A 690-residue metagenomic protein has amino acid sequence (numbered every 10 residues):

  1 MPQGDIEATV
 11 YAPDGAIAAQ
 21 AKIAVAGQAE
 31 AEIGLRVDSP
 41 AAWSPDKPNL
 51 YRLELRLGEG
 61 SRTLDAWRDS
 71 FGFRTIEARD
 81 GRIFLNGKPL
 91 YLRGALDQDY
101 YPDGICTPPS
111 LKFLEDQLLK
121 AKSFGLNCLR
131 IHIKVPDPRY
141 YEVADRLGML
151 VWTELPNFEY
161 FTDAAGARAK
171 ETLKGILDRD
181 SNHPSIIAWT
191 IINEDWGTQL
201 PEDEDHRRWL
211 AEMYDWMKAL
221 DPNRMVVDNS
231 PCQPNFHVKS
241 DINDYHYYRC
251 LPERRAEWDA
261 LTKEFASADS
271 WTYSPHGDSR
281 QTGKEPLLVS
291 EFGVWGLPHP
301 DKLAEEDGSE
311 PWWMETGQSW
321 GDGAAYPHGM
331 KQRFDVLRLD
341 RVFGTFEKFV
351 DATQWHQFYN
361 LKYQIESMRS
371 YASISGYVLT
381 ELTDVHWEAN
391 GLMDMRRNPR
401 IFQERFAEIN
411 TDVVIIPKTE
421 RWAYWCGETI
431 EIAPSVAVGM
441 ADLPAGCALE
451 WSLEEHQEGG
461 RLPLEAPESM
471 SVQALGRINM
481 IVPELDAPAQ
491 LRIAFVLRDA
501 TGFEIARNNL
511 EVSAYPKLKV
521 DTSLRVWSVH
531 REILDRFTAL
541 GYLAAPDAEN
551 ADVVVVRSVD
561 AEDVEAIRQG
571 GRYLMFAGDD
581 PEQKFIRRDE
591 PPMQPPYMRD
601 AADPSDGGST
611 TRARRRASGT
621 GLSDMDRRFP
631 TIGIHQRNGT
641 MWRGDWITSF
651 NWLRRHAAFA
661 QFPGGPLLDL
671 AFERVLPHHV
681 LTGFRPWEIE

Functional and structural regions predicted by a protein language model:
M1-I131, V135, V143, G148-V151 (+11 more regions): Secreted/periplasmic carbohydrate-active enzymes, especially glycoside hydrolases
D116-K120, C128-D384, E388-R397, V554: Substrate-binding/catalytic cleft of secreted carbohydrate-active enzymes, primarily glycoside hydrolases
R139-Y140, Y160-T162, T198-L200, F236 (+4 more regions): Extracytoplasmic/secreted cell-surface and envelope-processing proteins
W189, L287, T522-W527, A551-V554 (+1 more regions): Hydrophobic beta-strand segments of well-ordered beta-sheets in folded domains
F236-V238, R280-G283, S370, K519-T522 (+2 more regions): Flexible, charged surface loops at secondary-structure boundaries
V512, R525-E565: A short, well-structured beta->alpha microelement
E549-D600: Short alpha-beta junction capping motif
E582-E690: An acidic, glycine-rich "communication" segment
